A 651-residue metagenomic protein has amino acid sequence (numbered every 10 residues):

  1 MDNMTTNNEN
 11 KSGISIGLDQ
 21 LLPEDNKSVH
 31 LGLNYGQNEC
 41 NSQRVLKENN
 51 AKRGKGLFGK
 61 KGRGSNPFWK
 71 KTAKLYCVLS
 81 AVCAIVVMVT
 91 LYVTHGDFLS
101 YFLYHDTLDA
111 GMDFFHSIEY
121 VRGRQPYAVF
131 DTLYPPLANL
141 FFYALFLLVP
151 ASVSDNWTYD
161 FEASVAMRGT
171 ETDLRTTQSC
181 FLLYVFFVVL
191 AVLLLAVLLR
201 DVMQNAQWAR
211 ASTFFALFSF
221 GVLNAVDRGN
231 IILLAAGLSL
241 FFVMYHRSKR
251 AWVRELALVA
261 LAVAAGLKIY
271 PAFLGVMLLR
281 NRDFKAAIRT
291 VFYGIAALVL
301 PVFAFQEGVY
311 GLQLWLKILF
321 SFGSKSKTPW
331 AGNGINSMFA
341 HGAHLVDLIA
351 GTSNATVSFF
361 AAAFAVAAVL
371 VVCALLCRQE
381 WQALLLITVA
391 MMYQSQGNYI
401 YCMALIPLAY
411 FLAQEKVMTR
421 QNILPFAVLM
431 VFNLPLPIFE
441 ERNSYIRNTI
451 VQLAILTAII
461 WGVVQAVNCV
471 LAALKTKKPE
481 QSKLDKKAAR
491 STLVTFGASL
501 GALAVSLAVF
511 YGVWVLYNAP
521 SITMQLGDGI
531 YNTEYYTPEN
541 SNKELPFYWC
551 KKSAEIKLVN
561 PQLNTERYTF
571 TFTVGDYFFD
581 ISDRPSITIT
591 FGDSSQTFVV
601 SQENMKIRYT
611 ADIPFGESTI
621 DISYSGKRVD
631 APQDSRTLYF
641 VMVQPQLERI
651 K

Functional and structural regions predicted by a protein language model:
M1-T94, Q204, R210-A211, V464-N468 (+1 more regions): Start-transfer (signal-anchor) and selected internal transmembrane alpha helices of multi-pass inner/ER membrane
R44, R53-K249, V253-L256, D283-Y401 (+2 more regions): Primarily membrane-embedded glycan-assembly and transfer machineries that use lipid-linked glycans
D131-P135, Y410-W514: Aromatic-enriched
V253-L278, L385-Y393: Membrane-interface alpha helices of multi-pass inner-membrane proteins
V494-R567, G575-R584, R628-K651: Glycan-recognition and processing domains
Y568-F572, S618-G626: Extracellular beta-strand-rich recognition modules
I589-F591: Conserved aromatic beta-strand anchor motif in extracellular beta-sandwich/beta-rich domains
S594-F615: Extracellular carbohydrate recognition and processing domains and analogous Trp-centered ligand-binding platforms
